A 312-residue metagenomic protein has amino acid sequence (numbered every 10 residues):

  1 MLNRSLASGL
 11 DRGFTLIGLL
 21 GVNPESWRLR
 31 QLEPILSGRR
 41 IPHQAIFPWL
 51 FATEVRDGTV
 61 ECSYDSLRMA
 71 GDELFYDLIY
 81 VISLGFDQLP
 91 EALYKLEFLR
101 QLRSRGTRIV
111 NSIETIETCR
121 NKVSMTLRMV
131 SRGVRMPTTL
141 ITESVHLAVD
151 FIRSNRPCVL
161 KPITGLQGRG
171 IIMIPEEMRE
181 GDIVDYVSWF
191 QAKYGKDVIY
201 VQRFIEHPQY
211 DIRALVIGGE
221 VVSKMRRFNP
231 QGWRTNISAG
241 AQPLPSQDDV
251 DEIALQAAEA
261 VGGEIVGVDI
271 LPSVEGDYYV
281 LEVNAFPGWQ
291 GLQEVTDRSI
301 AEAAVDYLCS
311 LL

Functional and structural regions predicted by a protein language model:
M1-D11, G58-S63: Short N-terminal or domain-adjacent regulatory/targeting segments
L2-N3, D11-F14, G18-L20, L99-G106 (+4 more regions): Active-site nucleotide/adenylate-binding loops and adjacent lid/helix of ATP-dependent enzymes
S5, Q242, E259-G262, P272-L312: C-terminal active-site "lid" helix and adjoining low-complexity regulatory extension at the edge of ATP-using catalytic
L20-V22, I217: Short hydrophobic segments within beta-strands
N23-M136: Conserved N-proximal alpha/beta basic substrate-recognition cap immediately N-terminal to, or forming the N-lobe
S37-G38, V216-E220, S273-G276: Short acidic-glycine loop/turn motifs at beta-strand connectors
C158, V222-S223, V266, Y279-L281: Protein kinase-like catalytic core scaffold
R169, M173-A258: Phosphate-binding site of ATP-dependent enzymes
